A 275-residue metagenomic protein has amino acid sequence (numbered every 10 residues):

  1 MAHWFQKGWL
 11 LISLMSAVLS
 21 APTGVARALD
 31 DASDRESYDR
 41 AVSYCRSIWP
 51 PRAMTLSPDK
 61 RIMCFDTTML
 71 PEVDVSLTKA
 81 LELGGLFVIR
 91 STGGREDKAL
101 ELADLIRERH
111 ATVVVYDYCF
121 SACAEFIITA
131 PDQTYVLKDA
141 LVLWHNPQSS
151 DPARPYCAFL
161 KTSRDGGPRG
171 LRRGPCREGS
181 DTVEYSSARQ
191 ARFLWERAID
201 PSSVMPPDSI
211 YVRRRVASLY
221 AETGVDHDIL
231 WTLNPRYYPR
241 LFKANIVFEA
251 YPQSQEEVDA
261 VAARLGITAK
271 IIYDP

Functional and structural regions predicted by a protein language model:
M1-F5: N-terminal secretory signal peptides that target proteins for export/translocation
W9-S20: Bacterial N-terminal signal peptides
P22-A28: Sec/Tat signal peptide C-region and signal peptidase I cleavage site
D30-A32, E36-S76: STAS-typified acidic loop motif
D74-T78, A99-A103, R107, A124-E125 (+4 more regions): Extracytoplasmic/secreted envelope proteins and their assembly/folding machinery, especially bacterial periplasmic
L83-K98, T112-Y118: Short, glycine-/small-residue-enriched flexible loop/hinge segments at domain edges that mediate gating
R107-D151: Glycine-rich beta-to-alpha active-site loop
R154-D274: Charged, glycine-interspersed solvent-exposed loop segments at helix/strand-loop junctions that cap or gate access
